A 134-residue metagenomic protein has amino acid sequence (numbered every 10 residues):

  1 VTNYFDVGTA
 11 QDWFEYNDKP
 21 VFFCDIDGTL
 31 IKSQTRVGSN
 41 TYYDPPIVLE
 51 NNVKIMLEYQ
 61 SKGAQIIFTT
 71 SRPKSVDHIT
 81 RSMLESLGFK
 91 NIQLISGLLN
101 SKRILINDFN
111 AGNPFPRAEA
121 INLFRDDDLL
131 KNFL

Functional and structural regions predicted by a protein language model:
V1-K19: Conserved alpha/beta core of the MobA/IspD/sugar-nucleotide pyrophosphorylase nucleotidyltransferase superfamily
K19-L134: HAD-like aspartate-dependent phosphatase fold
